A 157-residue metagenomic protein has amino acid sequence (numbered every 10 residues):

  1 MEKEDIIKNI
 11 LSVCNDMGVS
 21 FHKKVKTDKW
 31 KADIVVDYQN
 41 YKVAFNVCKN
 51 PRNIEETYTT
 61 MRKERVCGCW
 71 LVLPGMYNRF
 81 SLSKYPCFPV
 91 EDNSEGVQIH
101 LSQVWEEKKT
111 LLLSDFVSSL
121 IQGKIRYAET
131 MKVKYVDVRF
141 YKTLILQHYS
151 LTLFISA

Functional and structural regions predicted by a protein language model:
M1-K8: N-terminal cysteine/histidine-rich coordination modules
N9-C48: Active-site metal-binding core of divalent-cation-utilizing nuclease and nuclease-like domains
W30-A32, C48-I99: Catalytic cores of nucleic-acid endonucleases
I34-V36, L71, E107: Generic hydrophobic secondary-structure signal
M76-A157: Non-catalytic C-terminal interaction segments of nucleic acid-processing enzymes
